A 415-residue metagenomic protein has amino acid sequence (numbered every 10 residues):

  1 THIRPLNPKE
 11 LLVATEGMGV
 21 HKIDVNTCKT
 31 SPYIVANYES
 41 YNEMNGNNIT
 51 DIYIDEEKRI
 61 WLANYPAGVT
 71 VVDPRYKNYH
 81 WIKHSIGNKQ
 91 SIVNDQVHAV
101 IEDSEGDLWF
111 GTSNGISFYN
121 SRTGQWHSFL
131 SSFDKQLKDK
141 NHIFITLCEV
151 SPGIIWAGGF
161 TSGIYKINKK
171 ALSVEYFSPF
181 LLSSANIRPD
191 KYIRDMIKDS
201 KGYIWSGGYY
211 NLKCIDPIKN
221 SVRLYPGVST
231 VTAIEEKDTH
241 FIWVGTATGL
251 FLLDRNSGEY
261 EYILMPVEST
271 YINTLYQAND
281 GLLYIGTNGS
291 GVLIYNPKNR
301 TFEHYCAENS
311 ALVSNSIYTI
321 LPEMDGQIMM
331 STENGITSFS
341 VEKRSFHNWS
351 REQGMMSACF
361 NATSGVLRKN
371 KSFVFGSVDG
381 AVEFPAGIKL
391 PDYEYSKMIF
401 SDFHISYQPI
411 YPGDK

Functional and structural regions predicted by a protein language model:
T1, S31-I54, A63-P74, Y79-I101 (+7 more regions): Residue-level "micro-hotspots" composed of small/polar
P5-K9, I54-E57, E102-E105, E149-P152 (+5 more regions): Residue-level detector of Asp-centered blade-edge/turn motifs that repeat once per structural unit in beta-propeller
E10-V13, R59-L62, D107-F110, I154-W156 (+5 more regions): Conserved beta-propeller blade signature
E16-V20, Y65-V69, N114-S117, F160-I164 (+5 more regions): Loop/turn residues immediately N-terminal
D24-C28, D73-K77, N120-G124, N168-L172 (+5 more regions): Short loop/turn segments that connect beta-strands within beta-propeller blades
V25-T27, T146, T161, S184 (+7 more regions): Coil residues (strongly favoring Ser/Thr
I49, I60, I82, V97-V100 (+12 more regions): Fold-core signature of tandem repeat domains
T232, T248-F251, T270-T274, N279-D280 (+1 more regions): Beta-propeller domains
